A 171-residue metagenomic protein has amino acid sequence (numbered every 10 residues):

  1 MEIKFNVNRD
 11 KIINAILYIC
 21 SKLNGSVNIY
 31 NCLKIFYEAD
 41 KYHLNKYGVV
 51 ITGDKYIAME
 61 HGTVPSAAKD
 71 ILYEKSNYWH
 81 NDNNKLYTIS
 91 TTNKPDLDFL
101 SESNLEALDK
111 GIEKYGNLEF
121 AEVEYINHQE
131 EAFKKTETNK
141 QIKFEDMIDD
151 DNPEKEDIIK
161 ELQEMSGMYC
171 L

Functional and structural regions predicted by a protein language model:
M1-L171: Domain-edge interaction signal
